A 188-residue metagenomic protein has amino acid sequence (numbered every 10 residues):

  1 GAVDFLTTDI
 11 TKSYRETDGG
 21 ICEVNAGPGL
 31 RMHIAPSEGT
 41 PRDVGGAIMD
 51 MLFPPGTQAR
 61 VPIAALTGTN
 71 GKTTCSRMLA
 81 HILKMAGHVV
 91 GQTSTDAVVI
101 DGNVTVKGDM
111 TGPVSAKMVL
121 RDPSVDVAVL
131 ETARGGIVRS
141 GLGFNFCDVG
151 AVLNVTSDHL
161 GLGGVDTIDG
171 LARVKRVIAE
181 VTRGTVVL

Functional and structural regions predicted by a protein language model:
G1-T67: ATP-dependent carboxylate activation and anion-phosphoryl transfer catalytic cores that bind Mg-ATP to form
D9, P28, K72, G135-G136 (+1 more regions): Glycine-rich nucleotide phosphate-binding loop and flanking beta-alpha elements of Rossmann-like dinucleotide-binding
T17-D18, Q58-P62, M85-V89, P123-D126 (+2 more regions): Short coil/turn connectors at secondary-structure junctions
C22, A64, G91, V149-A151 (+1 more regions): Hydrophobic/aromatic beta-strand patches that form the interior of the parallel beta-sheet core in alpha/beta enzyme
G27-R31, A97-I100, T156-L160: A short, flexible beta-alpha/helix-coil linker loop
D50, H81-M85, R121: Short, well-ordered alpha-helices that flank and scaffold nucleotide-derived cofactor binding pockets
P55-D101: Walker A (P-loop) phosphate-binding motif
V104-L188: Flexible active-site lid/hinge loop adjacent to a nucleotide/diphosphate and Mg2+-phosphate binding pocket
